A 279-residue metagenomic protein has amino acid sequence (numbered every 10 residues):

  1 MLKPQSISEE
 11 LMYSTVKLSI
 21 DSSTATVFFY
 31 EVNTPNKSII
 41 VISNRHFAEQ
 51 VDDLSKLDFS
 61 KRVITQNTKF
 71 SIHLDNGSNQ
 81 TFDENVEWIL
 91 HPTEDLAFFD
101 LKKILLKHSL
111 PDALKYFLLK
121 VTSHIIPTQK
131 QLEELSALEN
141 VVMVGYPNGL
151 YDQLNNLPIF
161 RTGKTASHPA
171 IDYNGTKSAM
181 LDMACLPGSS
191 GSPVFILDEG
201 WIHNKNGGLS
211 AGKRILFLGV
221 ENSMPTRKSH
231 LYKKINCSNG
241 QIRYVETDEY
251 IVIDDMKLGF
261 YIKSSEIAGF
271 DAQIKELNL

Functional and structural regions predicted by a protein language model:
Q5-Q80, K102-I104, Q131-E133, G163-Y173 (+2 more regions): Catalytic histidine site
L18, V27, I39, S43 (+5 more regions): Terminal peptide-recognition signature
N44-F47, G145, F217-R227: Short beta->alpha transition motifs characteristic of CBS
G77, T81-I126: Hydrophobic alpha-helical segments and helix pairs
H108-P111, Q153-I159, H168-T176: Gly/Ser-enriched beta-turn/beta-hairpin loop segments
L118-Q153: Short glycine/Trp-rich loop-beta-loop segment that forms part of the substrate-binding cleft
M180-E221, L231-S238: Catalytic nucleophile loop of clan PA
H230-L279: PDZ/PDZ-like groove recognition
